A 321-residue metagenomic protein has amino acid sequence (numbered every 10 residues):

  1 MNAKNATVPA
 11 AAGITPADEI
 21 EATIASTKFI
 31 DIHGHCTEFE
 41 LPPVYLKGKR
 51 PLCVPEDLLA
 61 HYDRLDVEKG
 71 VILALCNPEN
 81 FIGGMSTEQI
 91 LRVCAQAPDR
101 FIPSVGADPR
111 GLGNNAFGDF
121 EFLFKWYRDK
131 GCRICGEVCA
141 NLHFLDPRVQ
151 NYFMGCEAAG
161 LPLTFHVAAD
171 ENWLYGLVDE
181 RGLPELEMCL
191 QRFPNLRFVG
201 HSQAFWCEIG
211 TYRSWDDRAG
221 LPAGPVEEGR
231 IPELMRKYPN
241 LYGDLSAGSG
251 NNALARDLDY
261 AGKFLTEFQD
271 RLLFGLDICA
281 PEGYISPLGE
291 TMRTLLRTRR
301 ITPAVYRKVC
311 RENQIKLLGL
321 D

Functional and structural regions predicted by a protein language model:
M1-C36, L41-K69, F268-L273, C279-D321: Mid-to-C-terminal alpha-helical segments outside catalytic/metal-binding sites
N5-G13, N80-R181: Active-site gating/metal-coordination segments in enzymes
V8, I134, D146-F274: Catalytic pocket-lining loop regions of alpha/beta-barrel enzymes, especially the amidohydrolase/enolase/GH5 lineages
I14-D18, P51-L59, I82-V93, G118-L123 (+3 more regions): Alpha-helical scaffolding within the catalytic cores of extracellular/periplasmic polymer-degrading hydrolases
F29-I32, V71-A74, S104-G106, G136 (+3 more regions): Active-site neighborhood of phospho(di)ester-bond hydrolases with catalytic His/Asp-centered motifs
H33, Y62, C94, Y127 (+6 more regions): Conserved, mostly hydrophobic/aromatic
T37-E40, N77-N80, R110-L112, H143-F144 (+4 more regions): Active-site environment of divalent metal-dependent phosphoester hydrolases
V44-Y45, K49, E56-N80, F101-D108 (+1 more regions): Divalent metal-dependent hydrolysis catalytic cores, especially in the metallo-beta-lactamase
